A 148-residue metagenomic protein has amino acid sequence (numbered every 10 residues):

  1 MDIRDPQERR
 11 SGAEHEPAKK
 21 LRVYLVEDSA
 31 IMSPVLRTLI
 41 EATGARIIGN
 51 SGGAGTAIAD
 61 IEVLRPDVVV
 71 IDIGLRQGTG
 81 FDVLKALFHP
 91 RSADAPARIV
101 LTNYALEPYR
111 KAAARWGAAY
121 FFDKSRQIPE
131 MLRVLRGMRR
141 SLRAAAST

Functional and structural regions predicted by a protein language model:
M1-R22, P129-T148: Non-catalytic signal-transmission and effector/linker regions of two-component phosphorelay proteins
E27: Conserved acidic carboxylate
A30-G49: Two-component/phosphorelay signaling modules centered on CheY-like receiver
G53, T79-D82: Acidic catalytic/metal-coordinating carboxylates
L64-V70, L75: Active-site beta3 strand of CheY-like receiver
F81-D94: Short amphipathic alpha-helix used as the core "switch/output" element in two-component signaling
D82, A105-F122, R126, R133: Alpha4 helix (beta4-alpha4-beta5 surface) of REC/receiver domains from two-component response regulators
